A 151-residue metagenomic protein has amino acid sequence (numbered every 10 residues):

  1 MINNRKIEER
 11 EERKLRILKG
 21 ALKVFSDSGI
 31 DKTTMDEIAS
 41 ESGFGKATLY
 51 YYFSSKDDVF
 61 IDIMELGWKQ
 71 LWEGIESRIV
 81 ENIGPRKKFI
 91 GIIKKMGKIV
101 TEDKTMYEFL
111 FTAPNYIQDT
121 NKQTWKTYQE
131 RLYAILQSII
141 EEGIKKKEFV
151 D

Functional and structural regions predicted by a protein language model:
M1-S28, T33-E41, D58: Basic, helix-initiating cap at the start of DNA-binding domains
R10, L18, F60, M64 (+4 more regions): Amphipathic, non-transmembrane alpha-helical scaffold segments
A21, G43-F53: Short hydrophobic/aromatic patch on the recognition helix
S26, Y50-S54, D62, L66: Base-recognition residues in the alpha-helical recognition helix of bacterial helix-turn-helix
D62, E76-E102: Hydrophobic alpha-helical connector segments
K69, E76, T120-K146: Amphipathic alpha-helical packing segments from all-alpha helical-bundle domains
G97-I135: Short secondary-structure transition hinges
